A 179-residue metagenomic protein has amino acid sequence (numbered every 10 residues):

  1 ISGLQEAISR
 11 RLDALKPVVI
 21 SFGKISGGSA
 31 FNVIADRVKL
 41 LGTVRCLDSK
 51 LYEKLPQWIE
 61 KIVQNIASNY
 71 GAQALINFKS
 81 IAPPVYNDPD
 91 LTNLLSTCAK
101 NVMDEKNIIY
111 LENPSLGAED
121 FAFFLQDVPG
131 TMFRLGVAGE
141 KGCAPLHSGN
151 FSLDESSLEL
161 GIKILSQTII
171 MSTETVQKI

Functional and structural regions predicted by a protein language model:
I1-I179: Metal-dependent amide/peptide-bond hydrolase catalytic core, centered on the "pita-bread" metallohydrolase fold
